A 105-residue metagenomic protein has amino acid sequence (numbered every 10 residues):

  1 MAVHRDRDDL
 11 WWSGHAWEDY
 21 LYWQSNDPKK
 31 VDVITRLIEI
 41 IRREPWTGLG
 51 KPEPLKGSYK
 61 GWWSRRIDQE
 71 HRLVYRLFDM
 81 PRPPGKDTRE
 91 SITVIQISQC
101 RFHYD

Functional and structural regions predicted by a protein language model:
M1-D9, Y22, P28-V31, R65-R72 (+1 more regions): Enriched for short, Lys/Arg-rich terminal
W11-T47: N-terminal first-folded block
E39-R66: A short, surface-exposed loop/turn module that caps and links secondary-structure elements
